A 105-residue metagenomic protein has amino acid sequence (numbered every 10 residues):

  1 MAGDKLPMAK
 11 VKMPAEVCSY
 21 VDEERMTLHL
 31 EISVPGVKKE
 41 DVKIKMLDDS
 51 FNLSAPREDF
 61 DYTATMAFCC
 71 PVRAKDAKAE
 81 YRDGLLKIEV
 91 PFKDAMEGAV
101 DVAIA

Functional and structural regions predicted by a protein language model:
M1-A105: Alpha-crystallin/small heat shock protein
